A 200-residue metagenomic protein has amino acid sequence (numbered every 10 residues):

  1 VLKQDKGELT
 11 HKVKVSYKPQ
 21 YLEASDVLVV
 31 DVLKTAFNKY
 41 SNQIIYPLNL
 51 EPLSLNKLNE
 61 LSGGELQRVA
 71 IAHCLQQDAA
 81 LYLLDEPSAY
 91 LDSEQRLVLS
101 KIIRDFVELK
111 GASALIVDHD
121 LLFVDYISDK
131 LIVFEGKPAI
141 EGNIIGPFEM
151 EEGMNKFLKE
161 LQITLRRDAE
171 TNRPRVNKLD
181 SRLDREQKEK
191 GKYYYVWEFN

Functional and structural regions predicted by a protein language model:
V1-S41, D120-M154: ABC ATPase nucleotide-binding domain signature region
E8-L66, H73, Q77-D78, L165-A169: ABC-family P-loop ATPase nucleotide-binding domains
A70-I71, L99: Hydrophobic anchor residue at the start of the ABC signature
A80-L83: Walker B motif beta-strand of ABC-family P-loop ATPases
E86-P87, E94: Walker B catalytic motif
R96-K110: Helical segment within the ABC ATPase nucleotide-binding domain
G111-V117: Conserved H-loop
N143-N200: ABC ATPase nucleotide-binding domains
